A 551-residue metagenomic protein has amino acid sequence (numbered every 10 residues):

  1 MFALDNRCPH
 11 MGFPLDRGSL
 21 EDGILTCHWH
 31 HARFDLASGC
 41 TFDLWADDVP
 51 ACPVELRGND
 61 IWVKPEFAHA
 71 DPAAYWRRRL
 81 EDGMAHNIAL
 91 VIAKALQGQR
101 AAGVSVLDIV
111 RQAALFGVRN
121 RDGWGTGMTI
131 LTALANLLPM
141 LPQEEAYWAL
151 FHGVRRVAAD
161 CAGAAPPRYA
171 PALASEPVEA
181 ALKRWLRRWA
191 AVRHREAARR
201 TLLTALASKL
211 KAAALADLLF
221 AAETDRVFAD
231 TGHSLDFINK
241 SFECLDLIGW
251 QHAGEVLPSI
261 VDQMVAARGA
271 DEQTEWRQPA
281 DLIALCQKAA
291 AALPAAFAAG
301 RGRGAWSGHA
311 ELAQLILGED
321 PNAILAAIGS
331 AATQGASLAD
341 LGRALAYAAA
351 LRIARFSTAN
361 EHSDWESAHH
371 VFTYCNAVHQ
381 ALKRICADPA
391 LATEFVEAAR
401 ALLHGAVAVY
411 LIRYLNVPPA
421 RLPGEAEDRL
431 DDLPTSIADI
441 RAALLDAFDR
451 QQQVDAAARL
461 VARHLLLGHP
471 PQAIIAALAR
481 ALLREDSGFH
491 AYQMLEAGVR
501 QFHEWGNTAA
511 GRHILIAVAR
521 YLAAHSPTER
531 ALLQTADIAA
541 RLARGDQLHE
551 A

Functional and structural regions predicted by a protein language model:
M1-A74: Rieske [2Fe-2S] iron-sulfur-binding domain
A51, L56-N59, V63-A551: Mature, well-folded catalytic/scaffold domains that follow N-terminal targeting or propeptide regions
